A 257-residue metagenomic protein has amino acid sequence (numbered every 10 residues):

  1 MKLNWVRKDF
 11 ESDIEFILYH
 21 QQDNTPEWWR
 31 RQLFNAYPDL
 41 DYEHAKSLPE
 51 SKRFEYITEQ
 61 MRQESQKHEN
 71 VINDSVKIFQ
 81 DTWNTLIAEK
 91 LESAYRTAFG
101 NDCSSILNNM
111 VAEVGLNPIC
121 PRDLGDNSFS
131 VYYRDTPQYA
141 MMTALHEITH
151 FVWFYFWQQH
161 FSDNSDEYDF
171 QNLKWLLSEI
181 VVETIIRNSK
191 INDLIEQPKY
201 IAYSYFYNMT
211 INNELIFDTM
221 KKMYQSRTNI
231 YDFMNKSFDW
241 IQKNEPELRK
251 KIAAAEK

Functional and structural regions predicted by a protein language model:
M1-D81: N-terminal low-structure segments adjacent to metalloprotease catalytic domains across cellular compartments
K2, K8, N164-N212: Post-HExxH zinc-binding segment in Zn-dependent metallohydrolases
R7, W83, V114-C120, Y133-P137 (+1 more regions): Short, flexible loop/turn elements at secondary-structure junctions
D13, Q60, S75-I78, T82 (+5 more regions): Charge-rich, solvent-exposed alpha-helical interaction surfaces
F34, I201-K257: Pan-zinc metallopeptidase signature
Q60-L124, N188-I195: Auxiliary, metal-adjacent structural segments of Zn-dependent hydrolase domains
F129-A144: Short pre-active-site segment immediately N-terminal to the catalytic Zn-binding motif
M142-Q158: Active-site recognition of the HExxH zinc-binding catalytic motif
